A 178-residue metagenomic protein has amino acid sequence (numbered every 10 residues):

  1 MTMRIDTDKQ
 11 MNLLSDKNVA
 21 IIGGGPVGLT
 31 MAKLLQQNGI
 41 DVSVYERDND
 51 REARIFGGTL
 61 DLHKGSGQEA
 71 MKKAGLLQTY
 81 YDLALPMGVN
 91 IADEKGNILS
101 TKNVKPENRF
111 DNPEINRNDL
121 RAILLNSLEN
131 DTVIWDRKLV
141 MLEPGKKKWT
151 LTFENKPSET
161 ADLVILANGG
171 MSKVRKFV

Functional and structural regions predicted by a protein language model:
T2-V19, L34-Q36, K64-V178: Conserved N-terminal helical subregion
V19-I21, I55-F56: A generic structural signal for short
G23-P26: Glycine-rich Rossmann-fold phosphate-binding loop(s) that bind the pyrophosphate of adenine dinucleotide cofactors
L29: Residues forming the Rossmann-fold NAD(P)(H) cofactor-binding site
Q36-F56: Glycine-rich FAD pyrophosphate-binding loop
N49-E69: Conserved N-terminal glycine-rich FAD pyrophosphate-binding loop of Rossmann-like flavoproteins
